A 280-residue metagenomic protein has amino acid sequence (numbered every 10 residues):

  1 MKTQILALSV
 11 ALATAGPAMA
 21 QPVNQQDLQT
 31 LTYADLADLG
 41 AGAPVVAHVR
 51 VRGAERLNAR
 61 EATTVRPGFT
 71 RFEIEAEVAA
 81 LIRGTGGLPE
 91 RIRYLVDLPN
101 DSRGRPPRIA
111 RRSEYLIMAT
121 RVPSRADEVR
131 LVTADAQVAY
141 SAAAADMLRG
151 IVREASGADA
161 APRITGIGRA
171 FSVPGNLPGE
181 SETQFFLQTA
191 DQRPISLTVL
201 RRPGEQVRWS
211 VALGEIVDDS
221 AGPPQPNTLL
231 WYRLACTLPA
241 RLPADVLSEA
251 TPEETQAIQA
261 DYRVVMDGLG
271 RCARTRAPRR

Functional and structural regions predicted by a protein language model:
M1-L6: Bacterial N-terminal signal peptides that target proteins for export
A11-A13: Repetitive helical segments and hydrophobic/amphipathic motifs
A15-P17: N-terminal signal peptide c-region/cleavage motif recognized by signal peptidases
M19-R280: Transition segments tied to proteolytic processing and entry into folded domains
